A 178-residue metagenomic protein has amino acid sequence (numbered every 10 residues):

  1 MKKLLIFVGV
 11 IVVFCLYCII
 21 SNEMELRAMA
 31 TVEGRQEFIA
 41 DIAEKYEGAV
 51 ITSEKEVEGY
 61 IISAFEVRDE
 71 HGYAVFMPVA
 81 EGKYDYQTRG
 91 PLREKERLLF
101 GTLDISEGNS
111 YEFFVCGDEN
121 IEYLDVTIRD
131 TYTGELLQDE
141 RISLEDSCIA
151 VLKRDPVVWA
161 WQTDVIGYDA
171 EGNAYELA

Functional and structural regions predicted by a protein language model:
M1-G9, T31-R35, Y168-A178: Short, Lys/Arg-enriched, disordered terminal segments
K3-E23: Hydrophobic membrane-insertion alpha-helices, especially the h-region of bacterial N-terminal signal peptides
Y17-P91: N-terminal export/targeting and maturation segments
V67-D69, E94, D130, D169: Acidic surface patches and DE-rich sequence motifs
D69-A74, G108-Y111, Q162: Short, surface-exposed coil-to-beta transition loops
T88-F113: Extracellular ectodomain segments of secreted/surface proteins
F113-N120: Structural motif
D125-A178: Ser/Thr-rich low-complexity repeats and stalk/linker segments
